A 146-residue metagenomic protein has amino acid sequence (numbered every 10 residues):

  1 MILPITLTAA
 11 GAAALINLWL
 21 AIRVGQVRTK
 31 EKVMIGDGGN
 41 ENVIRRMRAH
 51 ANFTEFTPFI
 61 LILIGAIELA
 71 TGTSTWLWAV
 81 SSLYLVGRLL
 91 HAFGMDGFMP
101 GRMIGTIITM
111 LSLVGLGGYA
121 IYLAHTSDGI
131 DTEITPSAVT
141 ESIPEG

Functional and structural regions predicted by a protein language model:
L3-E31: N-terminal signal-anchor transmembrane alpha helix
A13-I16, L20, L83-L90, S112-Y119: Membrane-embedded alpha-helical transmembrane segments of multi-pass integral membrane proteins
L18-R28, A66-W76, A92, D96 (+1 more regions): Transmembrane helix-loop junctions and nearby membrane-interface residues
I22-M47: Cytosolic, membrane-interface loops and tails of multi-pass inner-membrane proteins
N52-I64: Core segments of transmembrane alpha-helices that mediate helix-helix packing or line hydrophobic substrate/ligand
L69-M95, T140-E145: Hydrophobic alpha-helical transmembrane segments and immediately flanking/interface helices in integral membrane
L90-G115: Interfacial loop-to-transmembrane junctions
A124-G146: Low-complexity, proline/glycine-enriched hydrophobic segments characteristic of transmembrane helices
